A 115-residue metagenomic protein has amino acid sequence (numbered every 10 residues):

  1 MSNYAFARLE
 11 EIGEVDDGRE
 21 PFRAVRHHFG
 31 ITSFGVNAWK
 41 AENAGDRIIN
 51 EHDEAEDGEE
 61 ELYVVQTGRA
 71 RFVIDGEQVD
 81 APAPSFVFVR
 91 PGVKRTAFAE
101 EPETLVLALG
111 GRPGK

Functional and structural regions predicted by a protein language model:
M1-D46, E51: A short, N-terminal "cap"/entry segment at the start of jelly-roll beta-barrel domains of the cupin/DSBH fold
S33, E59-L62, E103-T104: Short, surface-exposed beta-edge/turn micro-motifs
V36, E101-K115: A short hydrophobic beta-strand segment most commonly corresponding to one strand of the jelly-roll/cupin
A41, E54-F72: Short, conserved beta-strand element in jelly-roll/cupin
A41-D46, R69-A70, P113-K115: Short, charged/polar surface micro-motifs in flexible loops or helix N-caps
T67, D75, L109-G111: Cofactor-binding loop segments of dinucleotide-utilizing enzymes, especially the Rossmann-like FAD- and NAD(P)+-binding
F72-V73, V89, K94-E101: Short beta-strand His + acidic residue motifs that chelate non-heme Fe in jelly-roll/DSBH and cupin folds
G76-P91: Short acidic-glycine-tyrosine-enriched beta hairpin
